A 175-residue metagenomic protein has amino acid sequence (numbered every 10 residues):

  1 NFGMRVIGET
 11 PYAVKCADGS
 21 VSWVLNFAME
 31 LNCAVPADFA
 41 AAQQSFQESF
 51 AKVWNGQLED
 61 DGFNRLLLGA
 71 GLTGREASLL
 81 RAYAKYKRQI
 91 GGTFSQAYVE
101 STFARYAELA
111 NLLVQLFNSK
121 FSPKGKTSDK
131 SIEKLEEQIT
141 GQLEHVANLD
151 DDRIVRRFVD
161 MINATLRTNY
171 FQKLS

Functional and structural regions predicted by a protein language model:
N1-S175: Non-catalytic regulatory/linker segments of enzymes
